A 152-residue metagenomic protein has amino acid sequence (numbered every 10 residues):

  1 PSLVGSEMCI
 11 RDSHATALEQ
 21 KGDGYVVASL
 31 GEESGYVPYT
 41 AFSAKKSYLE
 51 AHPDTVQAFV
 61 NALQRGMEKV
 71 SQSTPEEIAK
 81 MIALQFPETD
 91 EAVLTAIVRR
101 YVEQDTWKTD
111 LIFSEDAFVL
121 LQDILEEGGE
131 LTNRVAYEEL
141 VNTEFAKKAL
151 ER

Functional and structural regions predicted by a protein language model:
P1-G5, C9-I10: Single conserved hydrophobic/aromatic residue that forms the stacking wall/gate of nucleotide- or nucleobase-binding
S13, V37-Y39, E77: Extracytoplasmic
H14-A17, E32-G35, Y48-L49: Solvent-exposed loop/turn segments at secondary-structure junctions within structured extracellular/periplasmic domains
A17-G31: Ligand-binding "clamshell"
G22-Y25, A41, P87: N-terminal secretory/targeting leader peptides
P38-D54: A bilobed periplasmic-binding-protein/Venus flytrap-type ligand-binding module shared by bacterial periplasmic
E50-T132: Secondary-structure end/capping motifs
V119-R152: Conserved C-terminal helix/tail region of periplasmic/extracytoplasmic solute-binding proteins
